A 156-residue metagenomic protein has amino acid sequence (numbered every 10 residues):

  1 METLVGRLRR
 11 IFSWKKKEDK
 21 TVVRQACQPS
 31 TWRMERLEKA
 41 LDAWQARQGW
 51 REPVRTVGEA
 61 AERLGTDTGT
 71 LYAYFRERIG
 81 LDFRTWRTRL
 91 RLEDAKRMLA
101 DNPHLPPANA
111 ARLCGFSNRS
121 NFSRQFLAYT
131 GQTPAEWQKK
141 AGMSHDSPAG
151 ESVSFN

Functional and structural regions predicted by a protein language model:
M1-G49, V57, L64-T68, D82 (+4 more regions): Alpha-helical bundle regulatory/interaction domains
R36-L37, R87-L92: Generic hydrophobic, amphipathic alpha-helix propensity
L71, N121-F122, F126: Short hydrophobic/aromatic patch on the recognition helix
F75, R87, Q125-F126, Q138: DNA major-groove recognition helix of helix-turn-helix
F116, F126-L127: Conserved acetyl-CoA-binding loop of GNAT-fold acetyltransferases
